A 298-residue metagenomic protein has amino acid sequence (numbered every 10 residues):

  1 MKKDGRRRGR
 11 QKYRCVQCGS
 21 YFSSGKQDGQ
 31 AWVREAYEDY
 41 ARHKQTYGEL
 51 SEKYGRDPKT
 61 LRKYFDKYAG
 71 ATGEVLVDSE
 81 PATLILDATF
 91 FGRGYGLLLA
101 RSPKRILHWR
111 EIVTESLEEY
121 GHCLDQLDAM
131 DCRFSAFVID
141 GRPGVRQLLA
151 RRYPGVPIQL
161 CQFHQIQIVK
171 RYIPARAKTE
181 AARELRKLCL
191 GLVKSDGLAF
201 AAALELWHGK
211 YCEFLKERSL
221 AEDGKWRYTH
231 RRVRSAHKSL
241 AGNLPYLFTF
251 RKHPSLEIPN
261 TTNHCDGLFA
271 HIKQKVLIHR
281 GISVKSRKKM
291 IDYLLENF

Functional and structural regions predicted by a protein language model:
M1, C15, L50, L61 (+7 more regions): Mobile genetic element proteins and their domesticated derivatives, centered on retroelements and DNA transposons
M1-R7: Short recognition patches in nucleic-acid-associated and regulatory proteins
R7-L84, A88-G94, D128: Short, positively charged, Gly/Tyr-enriched micro-motifs that form contact patches at catalytic or ligand/partner
K12, G19, S23-K26, V33 (+3 more regions): Acidic/histidine-rich catalytic cores and adjacent linkers of DNA breakage/strand-transfer/modification proteins
R56-G155, N243, H264: RNase H-like nuclease fold core
T72-G73, S102, T179, H279-G281: A short hydrophobic/aromatic micro-motif that marks alpha-helical segments and, especially, helix-coil
F137-R186: Conserved beta-strand -> loop -> alpha-helix junction used to position metal-binding or nucleic-acid-contacting
